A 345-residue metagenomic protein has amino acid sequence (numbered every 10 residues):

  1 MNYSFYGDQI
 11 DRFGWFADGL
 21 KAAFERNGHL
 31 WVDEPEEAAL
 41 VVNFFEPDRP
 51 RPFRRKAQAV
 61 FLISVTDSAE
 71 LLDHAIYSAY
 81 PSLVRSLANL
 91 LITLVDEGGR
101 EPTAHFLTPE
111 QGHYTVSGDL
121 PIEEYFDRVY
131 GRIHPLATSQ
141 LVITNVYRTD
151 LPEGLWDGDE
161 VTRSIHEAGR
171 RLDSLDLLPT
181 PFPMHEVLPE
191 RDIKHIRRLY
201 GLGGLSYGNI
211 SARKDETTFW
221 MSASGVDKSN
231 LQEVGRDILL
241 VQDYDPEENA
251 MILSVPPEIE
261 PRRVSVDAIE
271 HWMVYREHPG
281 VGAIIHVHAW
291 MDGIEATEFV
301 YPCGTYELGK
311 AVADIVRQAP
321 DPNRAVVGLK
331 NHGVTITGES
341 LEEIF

Functional and structural regions predicted by a protein language model:
M1-F345: Glycine-rich flexible loops
